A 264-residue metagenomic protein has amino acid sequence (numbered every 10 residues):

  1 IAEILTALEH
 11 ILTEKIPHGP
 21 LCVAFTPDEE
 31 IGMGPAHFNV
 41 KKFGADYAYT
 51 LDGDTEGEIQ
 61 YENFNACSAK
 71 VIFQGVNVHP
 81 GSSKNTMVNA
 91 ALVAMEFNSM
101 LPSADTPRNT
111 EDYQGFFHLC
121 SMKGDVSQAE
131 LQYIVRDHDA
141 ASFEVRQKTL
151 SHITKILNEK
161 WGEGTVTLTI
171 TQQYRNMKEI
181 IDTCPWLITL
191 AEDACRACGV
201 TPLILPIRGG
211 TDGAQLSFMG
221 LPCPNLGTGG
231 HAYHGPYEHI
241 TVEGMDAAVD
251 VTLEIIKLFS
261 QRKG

Functional and structural regions predicted by a protein language model:
I1-E30, A69-F73, H79, K84-A104 (+3 more regions): Alpha-helical metal-binding/catalytic segments enriched in His/Glu/Asp
I1-F64, T110, Q114-F116, C120 (+4 more regions): Acidic/histidine-rich catalytic neighborhood of metal-dependent amide-processing enzymes
L21-C22, D46-Y49, A69-K70, M95 (+2 more regions): Structural motif
P35, S83, G235-H239: Short acidic, glycine/proline-rich loop/turn micro-motifs
T55-E58, H79, A232-H234: Short gly/pro/ser/thr-enriched loop/turn and capping motifs at secondary-structure boundaries
Q60-I72, D193, P224: Acidic-glycine-rich active-site phosphate/pyrophosphate-binding loop
Q60-Y61, G81-K84, P206: Short histidine-centered beta-strand/loop micro-motifs that create catalytic or ligand/metal-coordination sites
A90-G264: Metal-dependent amide/peptide-bond hydrolase catalytic core, centered on the "pita-bread" metallohydrolase fold
